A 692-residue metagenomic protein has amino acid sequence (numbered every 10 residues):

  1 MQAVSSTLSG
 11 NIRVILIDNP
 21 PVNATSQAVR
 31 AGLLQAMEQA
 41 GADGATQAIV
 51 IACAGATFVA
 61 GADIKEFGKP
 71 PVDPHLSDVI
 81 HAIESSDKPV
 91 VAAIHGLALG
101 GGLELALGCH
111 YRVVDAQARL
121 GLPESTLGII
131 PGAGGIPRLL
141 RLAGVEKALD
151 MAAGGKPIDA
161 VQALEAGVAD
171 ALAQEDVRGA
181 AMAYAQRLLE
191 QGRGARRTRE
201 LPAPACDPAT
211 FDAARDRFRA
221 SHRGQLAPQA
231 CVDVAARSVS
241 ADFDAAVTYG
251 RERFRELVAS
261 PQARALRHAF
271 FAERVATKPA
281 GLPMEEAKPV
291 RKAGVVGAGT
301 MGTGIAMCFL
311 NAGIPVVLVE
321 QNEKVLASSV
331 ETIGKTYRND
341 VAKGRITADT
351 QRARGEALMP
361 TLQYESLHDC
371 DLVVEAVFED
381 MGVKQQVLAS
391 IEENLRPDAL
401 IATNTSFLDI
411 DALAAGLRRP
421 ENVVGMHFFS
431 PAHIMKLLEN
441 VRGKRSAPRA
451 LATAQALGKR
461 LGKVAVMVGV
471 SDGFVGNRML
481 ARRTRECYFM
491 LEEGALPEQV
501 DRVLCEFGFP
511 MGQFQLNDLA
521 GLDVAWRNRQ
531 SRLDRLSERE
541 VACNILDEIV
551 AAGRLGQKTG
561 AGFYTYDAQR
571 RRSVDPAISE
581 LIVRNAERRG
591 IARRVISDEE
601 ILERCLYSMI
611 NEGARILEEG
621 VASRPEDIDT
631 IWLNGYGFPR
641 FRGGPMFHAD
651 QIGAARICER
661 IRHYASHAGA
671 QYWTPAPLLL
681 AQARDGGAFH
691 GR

Functional and structural regions predicted by a protein language model:
Q2, D18, P70-H75, H81 (+5 more regions): N-terminal glycine-rich phosphate-binding loop for ADP-containing cofactors
S5-S6, R112: A structural signal for short hydrophobic beta-strand segments in well-ordered beta-sheet cores
T7, A52, A93, G121-P123 (+3 more regions): Solvent-exposed beta-strand sheet faces enriched in polar/charged residues
G10-D18, A28-P70, H81-H95, D115-R119 (+1 more regions): A structural preference for short, pocket-lining loop segments at secondary-structure junctions
A56-A60, L99-G100, L408-D409: Short, active-site-adjacent cap segments at secondary-structure transitions
L103: Long, basic N-terminal domains or extensions that often function in RNA/ssDNA interaction or organelle/cellular
